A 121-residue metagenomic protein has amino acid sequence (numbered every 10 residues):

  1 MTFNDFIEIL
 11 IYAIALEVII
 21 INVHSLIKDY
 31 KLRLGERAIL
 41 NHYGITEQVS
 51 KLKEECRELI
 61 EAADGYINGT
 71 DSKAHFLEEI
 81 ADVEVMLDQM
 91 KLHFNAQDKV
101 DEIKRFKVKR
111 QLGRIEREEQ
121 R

Functional and structural regions predicted by a protein language model:
M1-Y12: Feature marks short, highly hydrophobic, charge-poor N-terminal signal-anchor/signal peptide-like helices that anchor
L10-R121: Flexible "arm" and connector segments at domain edges
